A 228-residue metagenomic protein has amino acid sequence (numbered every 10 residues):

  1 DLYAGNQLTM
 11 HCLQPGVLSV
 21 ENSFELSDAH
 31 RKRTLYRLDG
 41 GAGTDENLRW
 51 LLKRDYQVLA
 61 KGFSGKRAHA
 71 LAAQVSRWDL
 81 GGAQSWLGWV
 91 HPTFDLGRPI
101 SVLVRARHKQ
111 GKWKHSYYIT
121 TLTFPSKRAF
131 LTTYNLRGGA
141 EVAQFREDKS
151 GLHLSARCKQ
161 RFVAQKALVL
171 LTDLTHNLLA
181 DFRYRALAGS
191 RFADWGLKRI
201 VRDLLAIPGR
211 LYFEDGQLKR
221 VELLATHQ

Functional and structural regions predicted by a protein language model:
D1-Q228: Anion-binding and metal-coordination hotspots
